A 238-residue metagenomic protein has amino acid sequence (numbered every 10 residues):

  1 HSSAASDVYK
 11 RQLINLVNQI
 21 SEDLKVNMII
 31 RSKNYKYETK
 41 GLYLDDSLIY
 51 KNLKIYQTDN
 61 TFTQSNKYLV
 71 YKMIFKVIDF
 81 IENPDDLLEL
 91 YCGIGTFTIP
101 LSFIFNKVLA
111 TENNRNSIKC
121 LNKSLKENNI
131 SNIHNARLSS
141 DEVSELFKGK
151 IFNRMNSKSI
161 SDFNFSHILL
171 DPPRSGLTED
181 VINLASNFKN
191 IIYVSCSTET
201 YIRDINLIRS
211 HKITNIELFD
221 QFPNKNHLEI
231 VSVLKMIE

Functional and structural regions predicted by a protein language model:
H1-A5, Y9: Single conserved hydrophobic/aromatic residue that forms the stacking wall/gate of nucleotide- or nucleobase-binding
K10-E238: Rossmann-like S-adenosyl-L-methionine
